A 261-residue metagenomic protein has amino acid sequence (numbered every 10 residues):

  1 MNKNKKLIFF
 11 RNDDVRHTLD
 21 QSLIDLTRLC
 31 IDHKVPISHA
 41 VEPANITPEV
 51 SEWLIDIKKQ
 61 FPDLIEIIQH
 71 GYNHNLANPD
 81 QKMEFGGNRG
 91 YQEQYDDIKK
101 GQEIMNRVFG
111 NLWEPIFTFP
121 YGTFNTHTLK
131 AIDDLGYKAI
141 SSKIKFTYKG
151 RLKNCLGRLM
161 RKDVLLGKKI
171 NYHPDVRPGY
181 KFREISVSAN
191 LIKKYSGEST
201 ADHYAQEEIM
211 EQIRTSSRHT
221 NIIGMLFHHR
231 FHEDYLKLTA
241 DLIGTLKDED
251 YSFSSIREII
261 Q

Functional and structural regions predicted by a protein language model:
M1-E66, E114: Active-site beta->alpha N-cap acidic-glycine motif
N2, T47-E52, D56, Q60-F61 (+3 more regions): Active-site-adjacent pocket scaffolds in enzyme catalytic domains
N2-K3, A139, M210, R214-Q261: C-terminal domain-boundary segment and adjacent tail
I8-N12, I37-H39, I67-H70, P115-F117 (+3 more regions): Hydrophobic faces of well-ordered beta-strands that scaffold small-molecule active sites in alpha/beta enzyme cores
Q21-L26, S51-L54, Q94-K99, D202-Q212 (+1 more regions): Well-ordered, non-membrane alpha-helical segments in soluble/globular domains
L29-I31, P36, R89-N125, K130 (+1 more regions): CE4/NodB-like, metal-dependent polysaccharide N-deacetylase domain that modifies extracellular/periplasmic N-acetylated
P43-N45, Y72-N73, F117-T123, K145-F146 (+1 more regions): Short, solvent-exposed turn/loop segments enriched in Gly/Ser/Thr/Pro and often Arg
N78-R89: Surface-exposed, active-site-proximal loop segments in enzymatic domains
